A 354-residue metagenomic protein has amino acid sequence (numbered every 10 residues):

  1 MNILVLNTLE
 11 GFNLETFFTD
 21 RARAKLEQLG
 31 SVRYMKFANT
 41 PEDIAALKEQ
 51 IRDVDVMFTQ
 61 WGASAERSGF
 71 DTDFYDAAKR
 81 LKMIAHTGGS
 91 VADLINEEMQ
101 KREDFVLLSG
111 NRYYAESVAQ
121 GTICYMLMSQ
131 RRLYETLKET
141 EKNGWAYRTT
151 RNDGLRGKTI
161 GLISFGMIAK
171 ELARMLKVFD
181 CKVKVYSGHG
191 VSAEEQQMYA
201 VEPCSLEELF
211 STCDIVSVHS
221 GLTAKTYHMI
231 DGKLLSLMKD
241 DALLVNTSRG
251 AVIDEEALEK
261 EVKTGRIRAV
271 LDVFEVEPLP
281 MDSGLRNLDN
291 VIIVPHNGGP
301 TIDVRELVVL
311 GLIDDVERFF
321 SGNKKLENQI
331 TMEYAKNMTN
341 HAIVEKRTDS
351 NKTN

Functional and structural regions predicted by a protein language model:
M1-V56, Q60-W61, A65, D180 (+4 more regions): N-terminal glycine-/charge-rich "phosphate-binding" loop or analogous flexible N-terminal tail
K48-I51, Y75-A78, L155, E208-S211 (+2 more regions): A short, aliphatic-rich alpha-helical micro-motif
V54-L137, N152: Phosphate/diphosphate ligand-binding glycine-rich loop within oxidoreductases
G62-A65, G69-D71, G190-G284, P300: Rossmann-like adenosine-cofactor binding region
A78-K82, R102-F105, C181, D240-A242 (+1 more regions): A short helix->loop->beta-strand "cap" motif at the edges of active sites that frequently abuts
L107-L108, G232, D241-N354: Rossmann-like dinucleotide-binding domain for NAD(H)/NADP(H)
A119-K138, R174-C181, G311-R318: Oxidoreductase and adenylate-handling cofactor-binding alpha/beta cores
T136-E171: Glycine-rich NAD(P)-binding loop of Rossmann-like domains
